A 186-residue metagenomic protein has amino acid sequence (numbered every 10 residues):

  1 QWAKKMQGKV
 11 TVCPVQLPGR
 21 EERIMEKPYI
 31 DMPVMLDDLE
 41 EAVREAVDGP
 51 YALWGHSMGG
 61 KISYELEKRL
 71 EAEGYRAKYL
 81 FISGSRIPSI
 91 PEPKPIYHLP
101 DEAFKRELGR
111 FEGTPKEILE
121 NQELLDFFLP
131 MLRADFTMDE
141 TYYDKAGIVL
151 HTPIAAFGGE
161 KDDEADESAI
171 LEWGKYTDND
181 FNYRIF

Functional and structural regions predicted by a protein language model:
Q1-Y51, P88-S89, P93-A103, F186: Active-site catalytic motif of lipid deacylating hydrolases and related acyltransferases
G55-G59, S63: Gly/Ala-rich beta-loop-alpha elbow adjacent to hydrolase catalytic centers
K68-R106, E140, V149: Flexible "cap/lid" loop of the alpha/beta hydrolase fold
P130-G147: Active-site nucleophile elbow and catalytic-triad environment of alpha/beta-hydrolase enzymes
L150, A156-G158: Short beta-strand/loop motif that positions the catalytic acidic residue of the alpha/beta-hydrolase fold
K161-A165: Acidic catalytic loop of the alpha/beta-hydrolase fold
D166-K175: Short alpha-helix in the alpha/beta-hydrolase fold that links the catalytic acid
K175-F186: Catalytic histidine neighborhood in serine/cysteine hydrolases with alpha/beta-hydrolase-type architecture
